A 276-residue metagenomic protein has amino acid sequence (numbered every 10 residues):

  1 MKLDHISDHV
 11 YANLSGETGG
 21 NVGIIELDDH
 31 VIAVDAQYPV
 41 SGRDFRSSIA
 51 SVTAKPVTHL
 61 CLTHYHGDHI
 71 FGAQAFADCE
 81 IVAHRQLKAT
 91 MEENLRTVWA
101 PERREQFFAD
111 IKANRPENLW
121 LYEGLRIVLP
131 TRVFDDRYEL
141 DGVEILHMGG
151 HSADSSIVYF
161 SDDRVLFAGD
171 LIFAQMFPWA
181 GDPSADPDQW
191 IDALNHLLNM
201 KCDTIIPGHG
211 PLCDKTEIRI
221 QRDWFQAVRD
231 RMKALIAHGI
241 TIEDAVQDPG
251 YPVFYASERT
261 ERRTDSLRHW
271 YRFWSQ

Functional and structural regions predicted by a protein language model:
K2-S48, I157-G169: Conserved beta-strand hairpin/beta-sheet module of binuclear metal-dependent hydrolase folds, prominently
D4-H5, E92-H147, D192: Metallo-beta-lactamase
H9, I25, D35, I49 (+9 more regions): Divalent metal-coordination and catalytic microenvironments
Y11, C61-T63, E80-V82, R132 (+3 more regions): Hydrophobic/aromatic beta-strand patches that form the interior of the parallel beta-sheet core in alpha/beta enzyme
S15-E17, V133, M148-S152: A short catalytic or substrate-binding loop motif that flags glycine-/basic-rich loops and adjacent residues that bind
H30-I32, A36-V40, E144-A227: Metallo-beta-lactamase
V40-L87, K201: Active-site metal-binding motif and surrounding structural segment of the metallo-beta-lactamase
I111-N114, N199-T204, L212-Q276: Accessory terminal helices/loops
